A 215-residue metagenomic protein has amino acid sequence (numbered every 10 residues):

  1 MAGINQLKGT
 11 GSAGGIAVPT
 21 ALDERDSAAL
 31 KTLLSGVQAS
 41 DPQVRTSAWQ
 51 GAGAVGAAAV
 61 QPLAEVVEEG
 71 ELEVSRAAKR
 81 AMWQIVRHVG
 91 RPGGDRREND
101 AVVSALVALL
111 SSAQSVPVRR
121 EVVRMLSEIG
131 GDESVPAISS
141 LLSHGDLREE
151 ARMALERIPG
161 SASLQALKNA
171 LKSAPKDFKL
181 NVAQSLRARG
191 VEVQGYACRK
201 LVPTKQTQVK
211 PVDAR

Functional and structural regions predicted by a protein language model:
M1-T10, Q208-R215: Eukaryotic intrinsically disordered, low-complexity regulatory tails and linkers enriched in charged/polar residues
G3-R25, Q43-A57, E65, E73-R96 (+6 more regions): Structural detector for internal amphipathic alpha-helices that build alpha-solenoid repeat scaffolds
A13-G14, A28-K31, V102-L106: Repeat-mediated protein-protein interaction surfaces in helical alpha-solenoids
T32-G36, S40, P62-G70, A105-A113 (+3 more regions): Alpha-solenoid HEAT/Armadillo-like helical repeat scaffolds in large eukaryotic proteins
R97-A101: Carboxylate-rich helix-loop segments that flank metal/cofactor sites and access channels in metalloenzymes
K176-R215: Eukaryotic acidic, Ser/Thr-rich intrinsically disordered low-complexity regions
